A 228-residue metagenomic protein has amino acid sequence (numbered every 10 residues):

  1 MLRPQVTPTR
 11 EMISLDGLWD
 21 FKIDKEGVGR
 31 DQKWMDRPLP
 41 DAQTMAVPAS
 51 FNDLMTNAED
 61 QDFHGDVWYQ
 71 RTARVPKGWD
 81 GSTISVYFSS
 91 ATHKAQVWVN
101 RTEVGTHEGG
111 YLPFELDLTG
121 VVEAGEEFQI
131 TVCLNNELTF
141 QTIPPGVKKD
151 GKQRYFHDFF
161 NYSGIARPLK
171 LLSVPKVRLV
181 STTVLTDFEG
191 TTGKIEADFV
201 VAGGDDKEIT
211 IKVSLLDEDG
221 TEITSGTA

Functional and structural regions predicted by a protein language model:
M1-N57, C133, T139-T142, K149: Accessory carbohydrate-binding/adhesion or oligomerization-edge regions at the termini of glycan-active proteins
M1-T9, I13-L18, E189, K194-E196 (+2 more regions): Mature N-terminal, pre-catalytic/accessory segment of carbohydrate-active enzymes
Q5, K22-D24, E59-D60, H64-S181 (+2 more regions): Accessory beta-strand-rich segments of carbohydrate-active enzymes
R10, A91-H93, I211: Short loop/turn microsegments at loop-to-beta-strand junctions
V97-V99, T192-A228: Beta-strand-rich binding/interaction modules
T182-E189: Short beta-strand segments of immunoglobulin-like
